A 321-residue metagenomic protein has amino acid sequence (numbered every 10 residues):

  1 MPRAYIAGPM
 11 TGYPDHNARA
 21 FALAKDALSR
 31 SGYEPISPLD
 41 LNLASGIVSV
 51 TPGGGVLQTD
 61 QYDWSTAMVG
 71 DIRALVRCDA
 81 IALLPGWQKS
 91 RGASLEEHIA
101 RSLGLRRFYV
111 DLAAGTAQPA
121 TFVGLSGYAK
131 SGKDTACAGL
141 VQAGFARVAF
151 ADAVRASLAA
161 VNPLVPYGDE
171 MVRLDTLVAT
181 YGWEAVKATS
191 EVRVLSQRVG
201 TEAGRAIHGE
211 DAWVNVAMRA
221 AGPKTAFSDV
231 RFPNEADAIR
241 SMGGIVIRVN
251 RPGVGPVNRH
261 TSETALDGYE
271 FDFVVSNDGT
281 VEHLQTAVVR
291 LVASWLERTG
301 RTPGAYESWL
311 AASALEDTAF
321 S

Functional and structural regions predicted by a protein language model:
M1-A120: Conserved catalytic or regulatory cores that recognize and/or transform ribose-phosphate-containing ligands
S31, L103, A143, S241-G243 (+1 more regions): Short, structured coil segments at secondary-structure junctions
L125, F227: Hydrophobic anchor at the beta1->P-loop junction of P-loop NTPases
Y128, L140: P-loop (Walker A) phosphate-binding loop of NTP-binding proteins
A129, V216, N234-E235, R240-F320: Small-molecule kinase domains that catalyze NTP-dependent phosphoryl transfer to phosphate-bearing small molecules
D134: Walker A/P-loop
V141-V148: Post-Walker A helix-loop "phosphate-sensing" segment adjacent to the P-loop in P-loop NTPases
D152-K224: ATP-dependent small-molecule kinase phosphotransfer cores that center on conserved nucleotide phosphate-binding segments
